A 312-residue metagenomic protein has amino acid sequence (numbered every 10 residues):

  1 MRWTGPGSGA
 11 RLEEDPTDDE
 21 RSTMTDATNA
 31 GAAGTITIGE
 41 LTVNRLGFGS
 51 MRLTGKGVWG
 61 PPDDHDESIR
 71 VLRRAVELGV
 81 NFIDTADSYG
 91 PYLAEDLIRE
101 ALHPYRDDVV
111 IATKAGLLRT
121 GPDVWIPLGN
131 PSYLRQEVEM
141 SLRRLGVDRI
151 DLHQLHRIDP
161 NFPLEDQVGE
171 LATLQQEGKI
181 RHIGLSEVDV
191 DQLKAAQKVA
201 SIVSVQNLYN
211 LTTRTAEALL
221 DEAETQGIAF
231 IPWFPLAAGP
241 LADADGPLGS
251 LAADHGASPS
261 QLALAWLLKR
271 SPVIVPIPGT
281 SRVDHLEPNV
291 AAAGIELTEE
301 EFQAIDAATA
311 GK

Functional and structural regions predicted by a protein language model:
R2-V109, A238: N-terminal binding-site loop/beta-alpha segment at the start of enzyme catalytic domains that lines or forms
D26, A30, I158-K312: Beta/alpha (TIM)-barrel catalytic core signal, keyed to glycine-rich beta->alpha loops juxtaposed to Asp/Glu that bind
G39-W59, A112-W125, R149, Q154 (+1 more regions): N-terminal small/glycine-rich loop or linker at the start of catalytic domains across soluble metabolic enzymes
E40, E77, R99-V110, L142-G146 (+2 more regions): Acidic (Asp/Glu)-rich catalytic clusters
F48, T85, T113, L152-L155 (+3 more regions): Conserved beta-strand positions
G60-E67, L93, L97, W125-Q136 (+3 more regions): Alpha-helix N-cap and loop-to-helix initiation/capping positions
P61-A75, G129-L145, D189-A195: Short, acidic/polar
L142-P160: Active-site groove signature of glycoside hydrolases
